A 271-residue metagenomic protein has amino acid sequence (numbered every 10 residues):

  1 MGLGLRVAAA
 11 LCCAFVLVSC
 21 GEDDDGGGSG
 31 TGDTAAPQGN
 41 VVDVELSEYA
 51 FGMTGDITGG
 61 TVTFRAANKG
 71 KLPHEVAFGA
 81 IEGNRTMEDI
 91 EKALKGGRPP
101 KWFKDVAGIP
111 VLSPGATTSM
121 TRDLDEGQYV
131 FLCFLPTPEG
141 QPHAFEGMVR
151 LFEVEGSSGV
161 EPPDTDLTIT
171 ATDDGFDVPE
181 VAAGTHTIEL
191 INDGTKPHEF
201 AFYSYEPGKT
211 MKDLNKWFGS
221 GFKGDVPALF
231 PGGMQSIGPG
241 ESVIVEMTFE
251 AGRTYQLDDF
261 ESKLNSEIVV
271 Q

Functional and structural regions predicted by a protein language model:
M1-A8: Bacterial N-terminal signal peptides that target proteins for export
V16-S19: C-terminal motif of bacterial Sec signal peptides marking the signal peptidase cleavage site
G21-D23: Bacterial signal peptide processing site
G26-D33, S158-P162: Intrinsic-disorder/low-complexity linker and hinge segments
S29-E45: N-terminal low-complexity, Pro/Thr/Ser-rich intrinsically disordered segments that act as propeptides or flexible
D43-G59, T63-V76, F103-A183, I191-F200 (+1 more regions): Extracellular/periplasmic metallocenter environments
T61-V62, N68-K95, T185-H186, N192-S220: Contiguous segments within soluble domain cores/interaction surfaces
I81-L112, D213-S236: Aromatic- and Gly/Pro-rich amphipathic surface segment
